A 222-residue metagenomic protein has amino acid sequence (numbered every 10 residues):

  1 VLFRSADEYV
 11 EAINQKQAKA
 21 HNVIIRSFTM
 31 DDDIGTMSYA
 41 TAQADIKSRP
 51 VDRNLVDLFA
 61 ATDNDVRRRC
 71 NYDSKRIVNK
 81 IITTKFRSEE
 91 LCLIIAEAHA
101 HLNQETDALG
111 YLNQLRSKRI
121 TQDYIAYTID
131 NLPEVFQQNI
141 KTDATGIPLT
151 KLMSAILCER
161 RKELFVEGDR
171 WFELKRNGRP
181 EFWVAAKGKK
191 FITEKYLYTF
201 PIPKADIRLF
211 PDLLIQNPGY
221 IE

Functional and structural regions predicted by a protein language model:
V1-I34, R53-E222: Acidic/polar-rich alpha-helix caps and helix-coil junctions
S38-T41: Acidic, serine/threonine- and glycine-rich low-complexity intrinsically disordered segments that serve as flexible
Q43-D45: Active-site PLP attachment segment
K47-R53: Glycine-rich nucleotide cofactor-binding entry segment
